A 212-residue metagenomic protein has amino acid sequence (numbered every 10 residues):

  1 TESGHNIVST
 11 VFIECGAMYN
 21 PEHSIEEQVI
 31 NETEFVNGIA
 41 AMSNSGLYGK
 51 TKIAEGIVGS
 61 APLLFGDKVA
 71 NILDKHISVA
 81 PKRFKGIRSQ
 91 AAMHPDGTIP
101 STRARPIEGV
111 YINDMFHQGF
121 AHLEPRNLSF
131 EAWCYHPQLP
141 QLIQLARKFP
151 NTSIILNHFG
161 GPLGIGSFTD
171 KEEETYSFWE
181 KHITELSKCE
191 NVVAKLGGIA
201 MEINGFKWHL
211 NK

Functional and structural regions predicted by a protein language model:
T1-R126, A146-K148, F168-D170, S177 (+1 more regions): Mid-domain alpha/beta scaffold segments of enzyme catalytic cores
P106-K212: Catalytic pocket-lining loop regions of alpha/beta-barrel enzymes, especially the amidohydrolase/enolase/GH5 lineages
